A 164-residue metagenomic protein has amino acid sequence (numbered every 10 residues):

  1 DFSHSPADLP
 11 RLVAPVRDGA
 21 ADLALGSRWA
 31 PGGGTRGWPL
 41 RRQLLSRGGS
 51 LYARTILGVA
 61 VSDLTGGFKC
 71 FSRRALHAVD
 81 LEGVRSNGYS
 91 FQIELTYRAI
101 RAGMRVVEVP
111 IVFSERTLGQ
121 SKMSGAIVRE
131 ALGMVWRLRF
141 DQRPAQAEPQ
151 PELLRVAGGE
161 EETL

Functional and structural regions predicted by a protein language model:
D1-S3: The conserved acidic donor/metal-binding loop of glycosyltransferases
P6-Y89, R116-A131: Acceptor/aglycone-binding surface of glycosyltransferases and processive sugar-polymer synthases
D8, T96, L154: Alpha-helical and His/Cys-centered functional microenvironments
D18, R74-A75, G103, G133-L164: Terminal low-complexity segments of carbohydrate-biosynthetic enzymes
A24, D63-L64, E108, P144-E148: Short, hydrophobic secondary-structure boundary micro-motifs
V59-A60, G83-N87, T96-S114: Catalytic donor-sugar/metal-binding loop of nucleotide-sugar-dependent glycosyltransferases
Q92: Catalytic "switch" loops of ABC-type ATPases
E108-T117, V128-D141: Short, highly charged low-complexity linear segments
